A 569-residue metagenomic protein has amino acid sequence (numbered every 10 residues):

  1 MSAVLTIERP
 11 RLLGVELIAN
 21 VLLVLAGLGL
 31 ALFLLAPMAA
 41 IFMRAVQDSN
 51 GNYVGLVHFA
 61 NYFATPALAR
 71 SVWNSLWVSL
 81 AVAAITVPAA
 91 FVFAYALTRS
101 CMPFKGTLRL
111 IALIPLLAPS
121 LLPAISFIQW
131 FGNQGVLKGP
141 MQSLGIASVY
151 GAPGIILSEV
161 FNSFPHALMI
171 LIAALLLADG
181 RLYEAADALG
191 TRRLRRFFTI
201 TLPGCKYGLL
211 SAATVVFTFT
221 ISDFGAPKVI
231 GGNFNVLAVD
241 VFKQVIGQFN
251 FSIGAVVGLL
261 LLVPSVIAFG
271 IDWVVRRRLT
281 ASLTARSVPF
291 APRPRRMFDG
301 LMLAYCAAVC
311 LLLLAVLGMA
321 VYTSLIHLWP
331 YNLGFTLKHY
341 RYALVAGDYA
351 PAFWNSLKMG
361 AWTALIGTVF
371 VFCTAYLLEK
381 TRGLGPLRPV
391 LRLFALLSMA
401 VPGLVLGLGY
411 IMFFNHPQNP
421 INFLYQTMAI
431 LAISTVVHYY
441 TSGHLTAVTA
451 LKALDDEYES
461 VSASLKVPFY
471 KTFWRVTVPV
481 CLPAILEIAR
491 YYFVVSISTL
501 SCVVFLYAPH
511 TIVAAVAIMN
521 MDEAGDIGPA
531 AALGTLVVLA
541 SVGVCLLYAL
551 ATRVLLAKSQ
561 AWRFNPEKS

Functional and structural regions predicted by a protein language model:
M1-E16: Short, Lys/Arg-rich, polar N-terminal cytosolic tail immediately upstream of the first transmembrane signal-anchor
E8-L12, G270-Y305, G385, S559-E567: Alpha-helical transmembrane segments of integral membrane proteins
E8-P10, V54-F63, F335-L344, F473: A short amphipathic helical element positioned immediately N-terminal to and/or at the very start of a transmembrane
V15-S49, A64-L176, G204-G225, G254-W273 (+6 more regions): Membrane-water interface segments at the C-terminal ends of transmembrane alpha-helices in multi-pass inner-membrane
A173-Y183, R193, V448-Y458: Membrane-helix/interface signature in polytopic inner-membrane proteins
R192, L279-P294, W329-L344, P468: Juxtamembrane inter-helical linkers in multi-pass membrane proteins
D223-F249, W329-L333, L500-I527, A561-K568: Glycine-rich helix-loop "coupling/hinge" segments at transmembrane-helix boundaries in multipass transporters
